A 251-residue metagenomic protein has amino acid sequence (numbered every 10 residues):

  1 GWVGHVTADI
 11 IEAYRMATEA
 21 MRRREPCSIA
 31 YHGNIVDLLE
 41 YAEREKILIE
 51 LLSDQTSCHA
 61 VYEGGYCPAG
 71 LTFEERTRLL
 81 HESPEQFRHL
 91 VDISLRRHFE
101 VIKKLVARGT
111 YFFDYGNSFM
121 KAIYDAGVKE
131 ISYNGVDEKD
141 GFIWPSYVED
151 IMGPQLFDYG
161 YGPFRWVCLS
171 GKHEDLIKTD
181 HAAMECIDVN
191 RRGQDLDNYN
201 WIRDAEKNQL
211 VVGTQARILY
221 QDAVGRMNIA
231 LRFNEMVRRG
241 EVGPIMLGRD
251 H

Functional and structural regions predicted by a protein language model:
G1-L48, S57, V61-E63, C67: Hydrophobic, small-residue-rich alpha-helical packing segments that form membrane-like cores
Y31-I35, L51-H251: Ligand/cofactor-recognition surfaces for anionic moieties
